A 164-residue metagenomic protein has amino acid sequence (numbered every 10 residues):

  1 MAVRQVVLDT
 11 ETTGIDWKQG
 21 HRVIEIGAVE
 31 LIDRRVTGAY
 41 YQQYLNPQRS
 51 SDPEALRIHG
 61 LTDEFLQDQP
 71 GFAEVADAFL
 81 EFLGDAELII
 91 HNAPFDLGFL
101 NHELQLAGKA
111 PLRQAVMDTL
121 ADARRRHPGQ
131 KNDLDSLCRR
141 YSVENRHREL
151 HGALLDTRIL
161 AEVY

Functional and structural regions predicted by a protein language model:
M1-Q114, R124-P128, N132, S136-L150: Conserved non-catalytic scaffold segment of RNase H-like nuclease domains
M117-L120: Short, conserved phosphate-binding/catalytic loop or strand-edge motifs used in phosphoryl-/nucleotidyl-transfer
G152-Y164: Acidic, divalent-metal-coordinating active-site segment for phosphoryl/phosphodiester hydrolysis, typified by short
